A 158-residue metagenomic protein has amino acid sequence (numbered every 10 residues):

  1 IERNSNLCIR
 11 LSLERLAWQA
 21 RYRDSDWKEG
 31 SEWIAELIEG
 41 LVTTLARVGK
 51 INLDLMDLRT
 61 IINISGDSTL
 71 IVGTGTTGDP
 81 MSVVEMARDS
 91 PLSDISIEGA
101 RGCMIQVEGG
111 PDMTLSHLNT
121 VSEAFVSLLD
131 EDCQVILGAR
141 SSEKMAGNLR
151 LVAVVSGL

Functional and structural regions predicted by a protein language model:
I1-L158: Tubulin/FtsZ superfamily GTPase core signature
